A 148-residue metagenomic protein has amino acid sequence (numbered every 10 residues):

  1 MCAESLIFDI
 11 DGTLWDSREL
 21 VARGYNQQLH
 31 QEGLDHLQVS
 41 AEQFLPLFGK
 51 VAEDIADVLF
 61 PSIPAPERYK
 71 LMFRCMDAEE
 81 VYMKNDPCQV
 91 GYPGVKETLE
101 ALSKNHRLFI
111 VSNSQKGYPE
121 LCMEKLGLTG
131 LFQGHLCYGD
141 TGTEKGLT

Functional and structural regions predicted by a protein language model:
C2, V81-I110, K116, E120: Short, acidic loop-to-helix structural element flanking the phosphoryl-transfer center in phosphate-processing enzymes
C2-P93: N-terminal helical cap/lid subdomain that shapes the substrate entry/recognition surface in HAD-like hydrolases
W15, S112-N113: Active-site-adjacent beta-strand anchor residues
E19-R23, E97, L121, T148: Generic recognition of short, well-ordered alpha-helical segments
L20, Q115-K116: Alpha-helix capping/helix-boundary segments
Y25, A56, V95, P119-M123 (+1 more regions): Hydrophobic packing residues within well-ordered alpha-helices of enzyme cores
P61-P64, S103-R107, L128: Short glycine/proline-enriched coil/turn segments at helix->beta-strand junctions
F109, K116-T148: Substrate-recognition "cap/lid" segment bordering the active-site pocket of phosphatases
